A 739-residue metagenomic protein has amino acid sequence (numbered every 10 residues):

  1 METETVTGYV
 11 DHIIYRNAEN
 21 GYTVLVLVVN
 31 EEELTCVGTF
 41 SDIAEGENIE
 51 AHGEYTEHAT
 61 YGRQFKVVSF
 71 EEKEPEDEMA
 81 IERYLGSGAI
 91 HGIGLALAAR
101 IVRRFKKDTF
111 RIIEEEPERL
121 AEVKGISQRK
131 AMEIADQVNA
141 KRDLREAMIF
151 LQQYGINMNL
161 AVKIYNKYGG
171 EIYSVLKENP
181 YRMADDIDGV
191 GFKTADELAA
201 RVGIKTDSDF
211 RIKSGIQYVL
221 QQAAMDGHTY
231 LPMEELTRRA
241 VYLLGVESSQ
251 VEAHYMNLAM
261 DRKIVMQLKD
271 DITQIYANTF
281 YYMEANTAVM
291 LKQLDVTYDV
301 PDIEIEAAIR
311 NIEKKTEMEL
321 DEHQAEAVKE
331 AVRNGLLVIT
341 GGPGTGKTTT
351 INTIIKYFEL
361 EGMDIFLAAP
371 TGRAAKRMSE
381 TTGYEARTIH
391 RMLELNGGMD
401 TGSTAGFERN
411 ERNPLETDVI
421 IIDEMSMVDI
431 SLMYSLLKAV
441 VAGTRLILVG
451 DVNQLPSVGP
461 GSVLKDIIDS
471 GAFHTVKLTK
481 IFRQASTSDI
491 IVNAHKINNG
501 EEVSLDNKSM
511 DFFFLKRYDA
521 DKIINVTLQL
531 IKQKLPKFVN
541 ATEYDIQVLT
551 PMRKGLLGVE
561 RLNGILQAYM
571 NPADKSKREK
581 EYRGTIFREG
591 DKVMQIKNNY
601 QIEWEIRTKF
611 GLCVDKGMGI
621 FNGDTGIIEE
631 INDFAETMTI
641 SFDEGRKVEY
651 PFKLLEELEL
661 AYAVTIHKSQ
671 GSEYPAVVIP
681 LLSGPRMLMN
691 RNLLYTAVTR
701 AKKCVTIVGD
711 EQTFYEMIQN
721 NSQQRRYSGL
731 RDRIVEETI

Functional and structural regions predicted by a protein language model:
E2-N17, G53, T625-E629: Structural detector for short beta-strands of small beta-barrel domains
R16-L27, F634-I640: Short aromatic-glycine-enriched beta-strand elements
Y22-N30, T35-C36, A44-E54, A59-T273 (+5 more regions): Accessory alpha-helical DNA-binding modules that contact the DNA backbone or grooves
Q152, Q221-Q222, M266-E326: Pre-P-loop entry segment of helicase/translocase ATPase cores
L337-S379, V449, F512-R517, K534-G555: Conserved RecA-like ASCE P-loop NTPase motor core of nucleic-acid helicases/translocases
T353, Y357-M363, G372-S379, H390-G398 (+5 more regions): Conserved helicase motor core of SF1/SF2 NTP-dependent helicases
V452-M618: Conserved helicase motor core of P-loop NTPases
V614-G617, N622-I739: C-terminal accessory regions
